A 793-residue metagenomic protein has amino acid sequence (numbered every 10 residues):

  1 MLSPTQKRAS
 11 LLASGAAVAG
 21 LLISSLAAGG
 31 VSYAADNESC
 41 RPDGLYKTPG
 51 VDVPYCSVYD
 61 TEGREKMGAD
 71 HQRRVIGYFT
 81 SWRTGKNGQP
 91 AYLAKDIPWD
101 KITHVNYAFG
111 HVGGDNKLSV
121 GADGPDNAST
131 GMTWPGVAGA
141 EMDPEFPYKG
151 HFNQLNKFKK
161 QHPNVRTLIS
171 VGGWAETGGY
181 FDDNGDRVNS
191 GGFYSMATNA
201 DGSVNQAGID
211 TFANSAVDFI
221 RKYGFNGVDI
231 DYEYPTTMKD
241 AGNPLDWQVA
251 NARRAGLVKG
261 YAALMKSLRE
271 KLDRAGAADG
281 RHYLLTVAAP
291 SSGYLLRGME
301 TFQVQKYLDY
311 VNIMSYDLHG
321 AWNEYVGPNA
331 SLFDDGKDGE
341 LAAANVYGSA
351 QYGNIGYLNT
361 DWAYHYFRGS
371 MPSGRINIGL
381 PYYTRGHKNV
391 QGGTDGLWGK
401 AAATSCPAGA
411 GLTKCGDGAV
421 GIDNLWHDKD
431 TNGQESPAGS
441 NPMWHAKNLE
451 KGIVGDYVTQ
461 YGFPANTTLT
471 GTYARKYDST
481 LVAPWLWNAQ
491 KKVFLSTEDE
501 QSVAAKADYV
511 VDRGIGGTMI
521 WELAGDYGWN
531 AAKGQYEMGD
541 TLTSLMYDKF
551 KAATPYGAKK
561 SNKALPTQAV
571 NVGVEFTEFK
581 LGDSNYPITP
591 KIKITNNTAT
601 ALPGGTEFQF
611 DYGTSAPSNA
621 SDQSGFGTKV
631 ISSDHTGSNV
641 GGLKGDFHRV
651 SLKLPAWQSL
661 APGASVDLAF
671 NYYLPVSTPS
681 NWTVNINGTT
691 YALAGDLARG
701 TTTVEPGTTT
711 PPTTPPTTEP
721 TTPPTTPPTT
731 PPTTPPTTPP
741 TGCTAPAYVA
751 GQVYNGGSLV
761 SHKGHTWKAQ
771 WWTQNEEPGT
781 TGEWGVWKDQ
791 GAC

Functional and structural regions predicted by a protein language model:
M1-A34, T713, T717-T721, T725-T729 (+2 more regions): Secretory targeting and sorting signals
A35-I220, A410, K414-N448, D456 (+5 more regions): Glycan-recognition patch characteristic of GH18 chitinases/ENGases and related GlcNAc/peptidoglycan-binding proteins
R83-T84, G439-S440, W444-P555, F576-T577 (+2 more regions): Extracellular low-complexity, Gly/Ser/Thr-rich intrinsically disordered linkers and protease-sensitive activation/hinge
K117-M142, P235-E435: Substrate-binding surface in catalytic domains of secreted glycosidases
S584-I592, G604, V666, Q752: Short, solvent-exposed loop/turn segments enriched in Ser/Thr/Gly
K593-A601, Y612-T614: Asparagine-centered strand-capping/turn motif at beta-strand->loop junctions
G645-H648, K653-G707: Terminal connector regions
E705-P715, E719-C793: Tryptophan-rich substrate-binding surfaces of secreted polymer-degrading and adhesive proteins
